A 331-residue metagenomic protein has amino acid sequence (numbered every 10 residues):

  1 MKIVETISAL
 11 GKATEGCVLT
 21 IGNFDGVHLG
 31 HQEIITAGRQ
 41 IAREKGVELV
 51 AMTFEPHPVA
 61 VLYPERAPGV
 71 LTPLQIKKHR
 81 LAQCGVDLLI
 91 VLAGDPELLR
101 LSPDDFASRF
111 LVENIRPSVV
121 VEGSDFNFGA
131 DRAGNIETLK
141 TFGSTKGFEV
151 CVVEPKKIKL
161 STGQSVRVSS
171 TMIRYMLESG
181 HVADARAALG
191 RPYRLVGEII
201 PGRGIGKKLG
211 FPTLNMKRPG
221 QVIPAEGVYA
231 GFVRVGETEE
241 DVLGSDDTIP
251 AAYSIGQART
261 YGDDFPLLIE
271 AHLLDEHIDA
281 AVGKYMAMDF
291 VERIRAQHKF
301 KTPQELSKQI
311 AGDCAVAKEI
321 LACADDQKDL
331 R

Functional and structural regions predicted by a protein language model:
K2-A9, I90: Short acidic-hydrophobic, aromatic-tinged amphipathic segments that line or gate anion-handling sites
L10-P73: N-terminal catalytic cores of NTP/NDP-binding nucleotidyl/phosphoryl-transfer enzymes
P58-Y63, E97, K159-L160: A short acidic, helix-capping loop that chelates divalent metal ions and anchors anionic groups
G69-K77, R100-A107: Glycine-rich, highly charged phosphate/nucleotide-binding loops
L81-Q83: ATP-dependent adenylation/nucleotidyltransferase module used to activate substrates
R100-P212, K301-C314, K318, L330-R331: Classical nucleotidyltransferase
G202-R331: Phosphate/ribose-recognition catalytic cores of enzymes acting on nucleotide-derived substrates
